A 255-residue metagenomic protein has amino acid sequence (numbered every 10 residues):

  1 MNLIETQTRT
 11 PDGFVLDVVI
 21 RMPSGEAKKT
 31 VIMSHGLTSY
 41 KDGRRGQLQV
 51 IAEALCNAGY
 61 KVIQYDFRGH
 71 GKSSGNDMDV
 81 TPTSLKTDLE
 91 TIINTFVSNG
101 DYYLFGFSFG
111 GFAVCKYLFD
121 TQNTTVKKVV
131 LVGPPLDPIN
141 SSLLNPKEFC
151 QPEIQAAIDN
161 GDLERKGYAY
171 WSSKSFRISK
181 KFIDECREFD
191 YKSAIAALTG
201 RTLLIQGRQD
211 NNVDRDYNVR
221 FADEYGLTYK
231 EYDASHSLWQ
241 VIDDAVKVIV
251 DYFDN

Functional and structural regions predicted by a protein language model:
M1-E26: N-terminal cap/lid segment of alpha/beta-hydrolase-fold proteins
L16, T124-R220, E224-F253: The alpha/beta-hydrolase serine catalytic core
G25-F67: Short, surface-exposed "cap/lid" segments of acyl-processing enzymes
L37, D66-N76, P135, S235: Short beta-to-alpha linker loops that shape the active-site pocket of alpha/beta-hydrolase fold enzymes
G43, H70-D101: Catalytic nucleophile-loop/oxyanion-hole region of alpha/beta-hydrolase and closely related hydrolase-like folds
L104-G106, V132: Short beta-strand immediately N-terminal to the catalytic nucleophile in serine-hydrolase-like folds
G106-G111, G207: Conserved alpha/beta-hydrolase "nucleophile elbow" surrounding the catalytic nucleophile
G111-N123, V129: Short glycine-enriched nucleophile-adjacent loop and the immediately C-terminal alpha-helix near the catalytic center
